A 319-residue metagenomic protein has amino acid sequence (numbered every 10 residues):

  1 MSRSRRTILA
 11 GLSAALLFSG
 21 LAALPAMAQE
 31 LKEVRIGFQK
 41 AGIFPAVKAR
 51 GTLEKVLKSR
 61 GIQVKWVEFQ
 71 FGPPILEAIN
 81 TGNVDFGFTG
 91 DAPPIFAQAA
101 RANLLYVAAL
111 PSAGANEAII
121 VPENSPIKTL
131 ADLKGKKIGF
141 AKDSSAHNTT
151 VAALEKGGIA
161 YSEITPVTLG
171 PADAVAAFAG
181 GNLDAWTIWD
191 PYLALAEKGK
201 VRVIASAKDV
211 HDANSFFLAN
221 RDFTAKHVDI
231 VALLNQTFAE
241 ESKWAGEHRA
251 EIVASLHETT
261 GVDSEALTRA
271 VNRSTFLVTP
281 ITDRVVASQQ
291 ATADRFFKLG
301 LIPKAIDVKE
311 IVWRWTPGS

Functional and structural regions predicted by a protein language model:
M1-R3: N-terminal secretory signal peptides that target proteins for export/translocation
R5-A10: N-terminal export leaders
G11-G20: Bacterial N-terminal signal peptides
A22-A28: Sec/Tat signal peptide C-region and signal peptidase I cleavage site
A28-I159, T165-T168, D184-I188, I204-H211: Short, glycine-/small- and polar/acidic-enriched structural segments that line small-molecule recognition paths
A92, E163-V167, A172-E258: Pocket-lining segment of extracytoplasmic ligand-binding domains
A225-L301: Secondary-structure end/capping motifs
D294-S319: Conserved C-terminal helix/tail region of periplasmic/extracytoplasmic solute-binding proteins
